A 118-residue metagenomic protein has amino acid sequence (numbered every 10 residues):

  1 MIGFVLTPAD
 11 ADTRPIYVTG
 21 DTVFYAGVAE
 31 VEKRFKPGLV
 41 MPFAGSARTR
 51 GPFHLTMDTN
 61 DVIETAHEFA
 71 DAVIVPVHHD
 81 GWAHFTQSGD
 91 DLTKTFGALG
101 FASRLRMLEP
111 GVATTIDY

Functional and structural regions predicted by a protein language model:
I2-L6: Short beta-strand scaffold segments in enzyme catalytic cores
T7, P15, V23-P110: Cap/insert and terminal regions of metallo-dependent hydrolase folds
P8-I16, I116-D117: Beta-strand-turn-beta hairpins that frame and shape the catalytic cleft of phosphate-ester-processing enzymes
T19: Generic enzyme active-site microenvironment
P110-I116: A short acidic, often aromatic-flanked loop/helix-cap motif at beta-alpha or helix-coil junctions that lines enzyme
